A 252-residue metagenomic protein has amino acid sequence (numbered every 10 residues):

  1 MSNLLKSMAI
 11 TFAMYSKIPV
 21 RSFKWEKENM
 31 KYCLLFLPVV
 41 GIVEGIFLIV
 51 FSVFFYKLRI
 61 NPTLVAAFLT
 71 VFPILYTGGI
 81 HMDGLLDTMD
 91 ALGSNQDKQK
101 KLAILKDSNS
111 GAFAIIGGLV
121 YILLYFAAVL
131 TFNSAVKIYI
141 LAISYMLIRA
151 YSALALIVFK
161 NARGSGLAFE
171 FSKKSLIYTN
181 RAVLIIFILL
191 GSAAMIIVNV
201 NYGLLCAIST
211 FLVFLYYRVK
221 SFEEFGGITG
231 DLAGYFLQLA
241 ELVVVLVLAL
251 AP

Functional and structural regions predicted by a protein language model:
M1-W25: Membrane-proximal soluble regions of multi-pass membrane proteins
S16-W25, M89-K101, Y151-G164, T210-F214: Hydrophobic, membrane-facing alpha-helical anchors
F23-M30, R59, K106: Helix-boundary and loop/linker segments of multi-pass membrane transporters
Y32-L48, A91-V136, I140-L141, Y178-M195 (+1 more regions): Multi-pass membrane catalytic core of lipid/isoprenoid biosynthesis enzymes
L35-M89, I138-S144, Y202-E223: Membrane-embedded alpha-helical segments that form the functional core of polytopic membrane enzymes, especially those
F68, G118-K160, M195-K220, E224 (+1 more regions): Alpha-helical transmembrane segments
L69-S110, Y217-A240: Acidic (Asp/Glu-rich) catalytic motifs at the cytosolic membrane interface
A150-L184, F225: Solvent-exposed interhelical
